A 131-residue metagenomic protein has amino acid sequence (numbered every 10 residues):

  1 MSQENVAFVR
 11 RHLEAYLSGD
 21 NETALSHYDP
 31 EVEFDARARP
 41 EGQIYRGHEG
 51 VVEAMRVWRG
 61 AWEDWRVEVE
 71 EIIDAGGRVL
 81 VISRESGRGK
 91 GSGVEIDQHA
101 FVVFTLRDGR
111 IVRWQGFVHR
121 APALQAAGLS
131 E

Functional and structural regions predicted by a protein language model:
M1-P30, R110, A126-E131: Short, low-complexity N-terminal intrinsically disordered segments enriched in polar/charged residues
N5, N21-G77: A solvent-exposed, acidic/Ser-Thr-rich amphipathic alpha-helical stretch
G60-E63, E71, V94-E95, L124 (+1 more regions): Conserved, structured core segments of small domains
R66-V67, E95-V102: Short, surface-exposed coil-to-beta transition loops
G76-E85: A short hydrophobic beta-strand element
E85-G87, L106: Hydrophobic beta-strand positions in extracellular immunoglobulin-like domains
G87-D97: Short, cysteine-centered beta-strand-loop-beta hairpins and adjacent loop/turn segments enriched in charged/polar
F101-Q125: Short beta-strand edge/turn micro-motifs at domain boundaries
